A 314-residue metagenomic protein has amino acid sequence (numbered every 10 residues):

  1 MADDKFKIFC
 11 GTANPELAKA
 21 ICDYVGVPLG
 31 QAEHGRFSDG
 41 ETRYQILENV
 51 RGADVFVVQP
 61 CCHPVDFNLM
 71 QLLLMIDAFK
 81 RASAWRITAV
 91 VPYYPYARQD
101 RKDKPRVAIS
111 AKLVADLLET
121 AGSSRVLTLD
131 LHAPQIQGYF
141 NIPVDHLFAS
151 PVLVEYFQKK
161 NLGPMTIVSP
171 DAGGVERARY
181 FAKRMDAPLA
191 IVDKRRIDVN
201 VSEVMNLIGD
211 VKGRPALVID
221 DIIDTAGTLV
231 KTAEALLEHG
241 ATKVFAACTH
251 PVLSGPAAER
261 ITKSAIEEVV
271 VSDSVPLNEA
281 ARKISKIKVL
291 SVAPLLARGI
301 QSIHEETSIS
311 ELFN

Functional and structural regions predicted by a protein language model:
M1-N314: PRPP-associated nucleotide enzymes
